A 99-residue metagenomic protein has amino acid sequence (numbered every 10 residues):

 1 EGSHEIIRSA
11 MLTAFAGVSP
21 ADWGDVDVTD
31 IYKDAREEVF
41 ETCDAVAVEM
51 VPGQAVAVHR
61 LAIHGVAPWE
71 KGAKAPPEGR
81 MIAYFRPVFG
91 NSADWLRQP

Functional and structural regions predicted by a protein language model:
G2-A57, L61-I63: Double-stranded beta-helix
L12-G17, P52-P99: Non-heme Fe(II)/2-oxoglutarate
